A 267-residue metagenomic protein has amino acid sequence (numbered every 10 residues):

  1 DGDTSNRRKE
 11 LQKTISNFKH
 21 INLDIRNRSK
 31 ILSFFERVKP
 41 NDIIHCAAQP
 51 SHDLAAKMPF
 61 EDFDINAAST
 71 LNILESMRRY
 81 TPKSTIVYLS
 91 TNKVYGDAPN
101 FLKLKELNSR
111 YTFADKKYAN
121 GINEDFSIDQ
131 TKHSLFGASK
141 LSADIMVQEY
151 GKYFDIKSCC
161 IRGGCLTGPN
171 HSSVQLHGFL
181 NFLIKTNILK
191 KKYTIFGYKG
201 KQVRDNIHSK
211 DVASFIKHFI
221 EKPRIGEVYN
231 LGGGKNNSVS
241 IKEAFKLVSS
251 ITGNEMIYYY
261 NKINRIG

Functional and structural regions predicted by a protein language model:
D1-G164: N-terminal Rossmann-like NAD(P)+-binding domain of SDR-like oxidoreductases, especially those catalyzing
L23, N187-G267: C-terminal substrate-binding subdomain of Rossmann-fold SDR/epimerase-dehydratase oxidoreductases
R26, K57, I65-A68, S134 (+5 more regions): Residue-level signal for the nucleotide or nucleotide-sugar donor/cofactor binding architecture
F35-E36, L74-R78, Q148, I184 (+3 more regions): A structural alpha-helix within SAM-dependent methyltransferase catalytic domains
A55-A56, N120-S134, S158-S172, F182-I207 (+2 more regions): A conserved pocket-lining segment of Rossmann-fold NAD(P)-dependent short-chain dehydrogenase/reductase
F101-K103, S173-N181: A glycine/serine/threonine-rich, flexible loop-to-helix segment that serves as the NAD(P) cofactor-binding "lid"
S142, M146, Y150, L183 (+2 more regions): Hydrophobic alpha-helix immediately C-terminal to the catalytic Tyr-X-X-X-Lys motif of short-chain
